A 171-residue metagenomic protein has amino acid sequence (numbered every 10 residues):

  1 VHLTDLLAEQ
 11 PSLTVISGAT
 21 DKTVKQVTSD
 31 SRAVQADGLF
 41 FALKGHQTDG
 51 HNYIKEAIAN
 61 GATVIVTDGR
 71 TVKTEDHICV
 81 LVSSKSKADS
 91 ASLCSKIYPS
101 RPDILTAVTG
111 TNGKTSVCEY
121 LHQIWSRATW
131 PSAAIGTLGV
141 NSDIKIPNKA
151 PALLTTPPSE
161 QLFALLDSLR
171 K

Functional and structural regions predicted by a protein language model:
V1-S92: N-terminal leader/targeting and accessory segments in enzymes
D89-K171: Phosphate-binding loop of NTP-binding sites
